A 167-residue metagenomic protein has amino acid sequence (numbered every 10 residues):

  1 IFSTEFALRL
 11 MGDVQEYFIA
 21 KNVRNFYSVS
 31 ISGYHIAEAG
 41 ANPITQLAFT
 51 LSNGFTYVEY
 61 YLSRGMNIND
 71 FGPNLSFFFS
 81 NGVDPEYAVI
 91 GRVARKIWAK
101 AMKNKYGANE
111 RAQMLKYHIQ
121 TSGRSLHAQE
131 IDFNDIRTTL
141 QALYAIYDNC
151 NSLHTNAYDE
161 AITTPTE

Functional and structural regions predicted by a protein language model:
I1-N81, E86-Y87, K105, A112-H118 (+2 more regions): Catalytic alpha/beta active-site cores
A39-A48, G82-V93, T121-D135, T163-E167: Short glycine/threonine-rich loop-to-helix capping motif typified by GTGT followed within a few residues by an Asp-Pro
A48, A99-K100: Conduit-forming functional cores of very large proteins
N74, K96-I97: Amphipathic alpha-helical scaffolding segments
W98, D148: Conserved, mostly hydrophobic/aromatic
D135-A142: Short, acidic/polar
L140, N151-E167: Active-site or pore-adjacent capping/gating segments
